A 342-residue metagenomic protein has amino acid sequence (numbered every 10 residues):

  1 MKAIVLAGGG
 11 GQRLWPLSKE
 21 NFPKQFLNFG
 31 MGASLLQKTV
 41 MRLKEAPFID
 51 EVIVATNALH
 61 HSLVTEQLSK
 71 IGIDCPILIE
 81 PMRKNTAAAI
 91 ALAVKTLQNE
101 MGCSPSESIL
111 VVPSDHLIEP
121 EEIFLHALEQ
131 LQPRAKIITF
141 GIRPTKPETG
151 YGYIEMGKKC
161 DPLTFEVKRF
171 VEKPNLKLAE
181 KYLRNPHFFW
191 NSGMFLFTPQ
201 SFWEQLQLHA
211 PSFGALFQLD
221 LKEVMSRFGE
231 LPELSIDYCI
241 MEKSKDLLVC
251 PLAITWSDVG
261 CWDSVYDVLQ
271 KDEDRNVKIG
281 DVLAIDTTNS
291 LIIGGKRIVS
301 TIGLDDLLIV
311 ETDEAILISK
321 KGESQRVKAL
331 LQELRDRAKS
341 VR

Functional and structural regions predicted by a protein language model:
K2-V5, R13-P16, E20, M31-L110 (+2 more regions): Conserved N-terminal catalytic core of the sugar/cofactor nucleotidyltransferase
A7, T56, P113, I142 (+1 more regions): Short beta-strand/turn micro-motifs composed of small residues that flank or help shape donor/cofactor-binding pockets
Q25, P76, E166, D246-L248: Conserved beta-strand segments of alpha/beta enzyme cores
F26, L36, A93, D115 (+4 more regions): Residue-level signal for inorganic ion chemistry
C75-K158, L196-F197, L206-A210: Conserved beta-loop-beta/alpha segment of the NTase-like Rossmann-fold superfamily that binds/positions NTPs
M156-N185, F189: A short, charged helix-loop
P186-T198: Short loop-to-beta-strand entry elements in the cores of soluble alpha/beta enzymes
P199-R342: Left-handed beta-helix
